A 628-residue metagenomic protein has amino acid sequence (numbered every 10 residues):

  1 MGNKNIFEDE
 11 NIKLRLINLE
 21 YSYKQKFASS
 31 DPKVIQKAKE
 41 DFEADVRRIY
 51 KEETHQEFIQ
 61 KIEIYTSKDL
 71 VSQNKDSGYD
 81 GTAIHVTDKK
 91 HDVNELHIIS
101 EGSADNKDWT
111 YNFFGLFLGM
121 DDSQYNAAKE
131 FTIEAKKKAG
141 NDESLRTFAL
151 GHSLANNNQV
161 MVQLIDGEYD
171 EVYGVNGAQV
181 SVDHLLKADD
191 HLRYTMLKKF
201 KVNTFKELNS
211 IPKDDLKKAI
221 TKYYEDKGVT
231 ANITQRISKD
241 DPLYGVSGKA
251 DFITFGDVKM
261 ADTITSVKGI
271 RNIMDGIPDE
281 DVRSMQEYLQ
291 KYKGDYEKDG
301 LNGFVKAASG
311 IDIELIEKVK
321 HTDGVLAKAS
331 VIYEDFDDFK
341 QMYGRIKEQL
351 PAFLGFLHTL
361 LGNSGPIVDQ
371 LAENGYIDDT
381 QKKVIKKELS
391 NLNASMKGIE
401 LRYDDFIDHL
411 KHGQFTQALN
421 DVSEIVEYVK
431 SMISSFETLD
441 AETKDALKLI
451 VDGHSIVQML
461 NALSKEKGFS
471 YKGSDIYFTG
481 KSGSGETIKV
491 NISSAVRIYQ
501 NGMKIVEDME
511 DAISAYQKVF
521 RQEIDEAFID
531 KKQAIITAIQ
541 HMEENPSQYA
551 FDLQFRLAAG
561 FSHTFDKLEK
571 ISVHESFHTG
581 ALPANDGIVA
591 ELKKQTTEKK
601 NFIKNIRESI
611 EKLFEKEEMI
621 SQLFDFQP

Functional and structural regions predicted by a protein language model:
M1-D92, D408, V422-V451, S455-F478 (+2 more regions): Flexible, membrane-associating and regulatory peripheral segments of lipid-active enzymes
A38, F42, V46-F148, L164-L192 (+1 more regions): A conserved cap/lid and substrate-binding interface adjacent to the catalytic center of lipid-processing enzymes
Y79-A83, Y224-K249, I492, Y499 (+3 more regions): Extended, compositionally biased low-complexity polar/Lys-Gly-rich tracts and adjacent boundary/linker regions are
T87-K90, M161-I165, T221-G228: A general structural signal for short secondary-structure junctions and capping/turn motifs
L118, A149, L592, T596: Short, charged/polar micro-motifs that form catalytic or ligand-binding hotspots
F148-Q163: Glycine-rich nucleophile elbow surrounding the catalytic serine of serine-hydrolase chemistry
D170, V180-G310: The feature captures the conserved acid-bearing segment of alpha/beta-hydrolase catalytic domains
V258, I273, D279-P628: N-terminal secretion-targeting helices of virulence/extracellular proteins, encompassing both classical Sec signal
